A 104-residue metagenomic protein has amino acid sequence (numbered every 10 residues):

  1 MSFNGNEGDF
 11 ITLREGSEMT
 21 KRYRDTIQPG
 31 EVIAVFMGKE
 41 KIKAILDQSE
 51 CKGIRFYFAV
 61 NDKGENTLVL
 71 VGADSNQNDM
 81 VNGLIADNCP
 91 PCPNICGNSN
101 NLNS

Functional and structural regions predicted by a protein language model:
M1-S104: Detector for the mature cores of small, proteolytically processed and post-translationally modified peptide effectors
